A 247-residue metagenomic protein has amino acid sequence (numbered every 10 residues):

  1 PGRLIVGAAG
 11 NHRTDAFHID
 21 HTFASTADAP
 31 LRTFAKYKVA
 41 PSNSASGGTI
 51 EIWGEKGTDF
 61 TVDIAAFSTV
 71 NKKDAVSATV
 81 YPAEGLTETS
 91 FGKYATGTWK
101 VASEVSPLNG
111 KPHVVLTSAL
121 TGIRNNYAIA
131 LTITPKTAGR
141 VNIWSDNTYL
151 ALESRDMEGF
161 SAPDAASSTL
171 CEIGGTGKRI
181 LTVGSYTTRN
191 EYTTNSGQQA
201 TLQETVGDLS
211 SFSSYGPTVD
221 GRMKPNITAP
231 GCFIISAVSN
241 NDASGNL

Functional and structural regions predicted by a protein language model:
P1-L247: Loop-rich non-cytosolic ectodomains and luminal regions
